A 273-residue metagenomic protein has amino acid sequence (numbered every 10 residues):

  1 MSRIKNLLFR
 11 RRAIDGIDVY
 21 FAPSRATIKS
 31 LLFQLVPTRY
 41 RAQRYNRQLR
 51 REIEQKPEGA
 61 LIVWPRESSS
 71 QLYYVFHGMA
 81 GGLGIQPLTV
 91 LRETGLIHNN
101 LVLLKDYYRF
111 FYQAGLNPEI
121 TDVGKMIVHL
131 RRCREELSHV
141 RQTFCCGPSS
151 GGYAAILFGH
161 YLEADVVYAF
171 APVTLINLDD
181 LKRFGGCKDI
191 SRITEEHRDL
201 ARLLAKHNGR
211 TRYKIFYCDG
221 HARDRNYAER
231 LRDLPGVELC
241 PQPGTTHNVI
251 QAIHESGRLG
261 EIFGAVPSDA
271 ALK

Functional and structural regions predicted by a protein language model:
M1-E52, K273: Membrane-proximal basic amphipathic "stem/tether" segments
Y40, N46-N99, D106-F111: Short, surface-exposed "cap/lid" segments of acyl-processing enzymes
E93-G95, F158-V166, R230-L234: Short, surface-exposed basic-aromatic patches at helix termini and helix-loop junctions that form
L116-L137: Alpha/beta-hydrolase active-site loop
L137-S149: Alpha/beta-hydrolase fold nucleophile elbow
G147-Y161: Glycine-rich nucleophile elbow surrounding the catalytic serine of serine-hydrolase chemistry
A169-D180: Active-site nucleophile loop of the alpha/beta-hydrolase fold
F184-A252, G260-L272: The feature captures the conserved acid-bearing segment of alpha/beta-hydrolase catalytic domains
